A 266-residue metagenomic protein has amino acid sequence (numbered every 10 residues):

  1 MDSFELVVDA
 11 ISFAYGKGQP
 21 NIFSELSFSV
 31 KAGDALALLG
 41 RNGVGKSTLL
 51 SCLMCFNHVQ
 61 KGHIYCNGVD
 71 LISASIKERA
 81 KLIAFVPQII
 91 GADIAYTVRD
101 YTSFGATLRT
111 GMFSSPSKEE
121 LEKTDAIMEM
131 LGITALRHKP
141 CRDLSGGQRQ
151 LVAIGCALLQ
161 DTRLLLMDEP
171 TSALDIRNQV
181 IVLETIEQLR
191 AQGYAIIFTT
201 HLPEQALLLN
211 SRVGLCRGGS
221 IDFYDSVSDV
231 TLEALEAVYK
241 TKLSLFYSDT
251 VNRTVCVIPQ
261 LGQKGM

Functional and structural regions predicted by a protein language model:
L39-R41: The feature captures the beta-strand-to-loop junction immediately N-terminal to the Walker
M54: Helix-to-loop junction immediately C-terminal to a conserved catalytic motif
G62-D70, R79: Conserved ABC transporter NBD signature motif
S103, K118-L136: Conserved ABC ATPase "signature" region
P140-L144: Conserved ABC ATPase signature
L165-E169: Catalytic Walker B motif of ABC-type/P-loop ATPase nucleotide-binding domains
L232-E233, V238-M266: ABC ATPase nucleotide-binding domains
